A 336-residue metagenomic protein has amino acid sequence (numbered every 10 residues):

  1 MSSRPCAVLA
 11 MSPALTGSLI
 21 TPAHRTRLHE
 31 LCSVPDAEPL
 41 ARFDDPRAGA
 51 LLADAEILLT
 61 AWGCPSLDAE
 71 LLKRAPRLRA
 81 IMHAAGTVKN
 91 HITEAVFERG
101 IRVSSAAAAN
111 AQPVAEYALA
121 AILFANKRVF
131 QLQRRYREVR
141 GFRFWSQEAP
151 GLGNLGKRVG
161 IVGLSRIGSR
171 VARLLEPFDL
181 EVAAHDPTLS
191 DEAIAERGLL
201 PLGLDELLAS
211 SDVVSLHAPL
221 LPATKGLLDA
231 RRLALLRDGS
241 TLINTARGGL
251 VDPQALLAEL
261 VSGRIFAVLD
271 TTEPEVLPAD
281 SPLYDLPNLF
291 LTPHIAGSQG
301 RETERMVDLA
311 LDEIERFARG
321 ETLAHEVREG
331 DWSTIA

Functional and structural regions predicted by a protein language model:
M1-S104, D229: An N-terminal-biased, well-structured beta-alpha scaffold segment characteristic of Rossmann-like dinucleotide-binding
S66-L67, A183, P187-P282: Rossmann-like adenosine-cofactor binding region
A84-A85, I101-Q112, D186, L204-D205 (+2 more regions): Short beta->alpha connector loops at strand-helix junctions that form conserved, small/polar/Pro-enriched
R99-I101, A106-R158, R173: Phosphate-binding beta-alpha-beta segment of Rossmann-like dinucleotide-binding domains, i.e., the NAD(P)
V103-S104, G239-A336: Rossmann-like dinucleotide-binding domain for NAD(H)/NADP(H)
L164-S165: Glycine-rich Rossmann-fold phosphate-binding loop(s) that bind the pyrophosphate of adenine dinucleotide cofactors
G168-S169: N-terminal Rossmann-fold NAD(P) dinucleotide-binding loop
A172, E176, L260: Gly/Ala-rich phosphate-binding loop of Rossmann-like dinucleotide-binding domains, activating on the conserved
